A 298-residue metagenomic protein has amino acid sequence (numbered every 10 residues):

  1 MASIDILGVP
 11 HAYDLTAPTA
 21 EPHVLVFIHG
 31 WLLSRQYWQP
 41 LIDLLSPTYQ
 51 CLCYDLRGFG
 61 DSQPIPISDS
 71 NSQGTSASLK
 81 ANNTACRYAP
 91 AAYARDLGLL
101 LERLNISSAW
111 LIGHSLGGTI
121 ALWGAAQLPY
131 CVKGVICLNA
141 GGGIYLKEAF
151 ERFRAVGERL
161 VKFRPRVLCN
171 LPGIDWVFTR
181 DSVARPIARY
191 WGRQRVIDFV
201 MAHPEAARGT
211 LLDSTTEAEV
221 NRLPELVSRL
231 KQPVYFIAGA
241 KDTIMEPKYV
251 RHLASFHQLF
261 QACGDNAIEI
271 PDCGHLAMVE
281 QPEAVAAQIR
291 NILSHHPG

Functional and structural regions predicted by a protein language model:
I6-V9, D14, C53-I112, L116 (+1 more regions): Active-site loop/oxyanion-hole signature of alpha/beta-hydrolase fold enzymes
P22-G30: Short beta-strand element of the alpha/beta-hydrolase
H29-W31, A109, G113-S115, G239: Conserved alpha/beta-hydrolase "nucleophile elbow" surrounding the catalytic nucleophile
G30-P40, C51: Serine-hydrolase catalytic-loop signature spanning alpha/beta hydrolases and amidase-signature enzymes
A126, K133-R166: Flexible "cap/lid" loop of the alpha/beta hydrolase fold
K147-E148, L168-R229: Conserved alpha/beta-hydrolase catalytic His-Asp/Glu region
R229-C273: Conserved loop-alpha-helix segment in the C-terminal half of the alpha/beta-hydrolase fold that carries the catalytic
C273-P282, A286: Catalytic histidine-centered segment of alpha/beta-hydrolase-like enzymes
